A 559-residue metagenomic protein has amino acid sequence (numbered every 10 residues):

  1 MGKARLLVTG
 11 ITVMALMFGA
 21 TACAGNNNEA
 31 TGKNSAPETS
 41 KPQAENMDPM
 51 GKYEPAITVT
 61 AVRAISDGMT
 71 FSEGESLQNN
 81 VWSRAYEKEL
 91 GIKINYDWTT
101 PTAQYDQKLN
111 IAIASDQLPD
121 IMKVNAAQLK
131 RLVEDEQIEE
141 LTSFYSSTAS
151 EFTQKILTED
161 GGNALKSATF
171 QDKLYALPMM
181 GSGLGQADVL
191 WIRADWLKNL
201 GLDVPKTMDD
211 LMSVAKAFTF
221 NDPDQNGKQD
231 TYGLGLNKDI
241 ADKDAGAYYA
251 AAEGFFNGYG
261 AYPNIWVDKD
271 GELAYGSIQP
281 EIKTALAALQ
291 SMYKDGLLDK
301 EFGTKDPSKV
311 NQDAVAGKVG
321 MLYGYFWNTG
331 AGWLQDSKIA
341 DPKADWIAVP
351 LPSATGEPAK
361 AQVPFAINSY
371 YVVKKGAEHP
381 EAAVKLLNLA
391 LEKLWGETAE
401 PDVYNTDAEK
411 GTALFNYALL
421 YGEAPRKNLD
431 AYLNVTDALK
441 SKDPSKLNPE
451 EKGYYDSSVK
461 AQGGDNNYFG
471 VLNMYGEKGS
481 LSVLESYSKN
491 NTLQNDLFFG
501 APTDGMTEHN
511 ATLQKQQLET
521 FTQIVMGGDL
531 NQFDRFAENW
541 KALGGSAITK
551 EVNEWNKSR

Functional and structural regions predicted by a protein language model:
R5-T9, C23-A194, K198-D210, A274-Y275 (+2 more regions): Conserved N-terminal structural module of periplasmic/extracytoplasmic solute-binding proteins
T9-M17: Hydrophobic helical h-region of N-terminal Sec-dependent signal peptides in bacterial secretory/periplasmic proteins
F18-A22: C-terminal motif of bacterial Sec signal peptides marking the signal peptidase cleavage site
K41, K130-V189, K243-A285, L289 (+1 more regions): Hinge/lid segment of periplasmic solute-binding proteins
K93-T99, E301, I347-V349: General small-molecule cofactor/ligand-binding pocket signal
T169-G246, V267-D313, K318-G320, Y325 (+2 more regions): Helix-loop-helix "hinge/cap" segment bordering the ligand-binding cleft or interdomain interface
D299, G317-A431: Structured mid-domain segments that build the active-site/substrate or prosthetic-cofactor binding neighborhood
K385, K393-E519: Conserved small-residue motifs centered on glycine
